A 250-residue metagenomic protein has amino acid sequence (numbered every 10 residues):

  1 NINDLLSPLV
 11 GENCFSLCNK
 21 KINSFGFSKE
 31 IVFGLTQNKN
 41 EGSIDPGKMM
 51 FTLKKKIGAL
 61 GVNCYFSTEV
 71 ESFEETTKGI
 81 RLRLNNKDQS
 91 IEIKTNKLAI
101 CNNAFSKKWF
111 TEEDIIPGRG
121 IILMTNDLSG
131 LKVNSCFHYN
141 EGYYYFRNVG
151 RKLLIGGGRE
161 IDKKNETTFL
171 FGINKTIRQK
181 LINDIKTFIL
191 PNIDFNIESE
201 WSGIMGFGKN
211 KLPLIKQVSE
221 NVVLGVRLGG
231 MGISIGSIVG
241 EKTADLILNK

Functional and structural regions predicted by a protein language model:
N1-K55, A59: Flavin (FAD/FMN) cofactor-binding and adjacent substrate-gating region of FAD-dependent oxidoreductase domains
C14-S16, N63-Y65, N196-E200: General small-molecule cofactor/ligand-binding pocket signal
G34, N40, T187, P191-K250: C-terminal catalytic lobe of FAD-dependent flavoproteins
N63-R81: A conserved short coil-to-beta-strand element within the FAD-binding core of flavoproteins
T77-L82, K132-S135, N221: Short, hydrophobic/aromatic-rich segments at coil-to-beta transitions
R83-V133: Central helical "cap/lid" subdomain
A99-I100, L153-G157, L224-G225: Short hydrophobic-aromatic micro-motifs
L131-V218: Active-site lid/adjacent beta-loop-alpha segment flanking the redox-cofactor pocket in flavoenzymes
